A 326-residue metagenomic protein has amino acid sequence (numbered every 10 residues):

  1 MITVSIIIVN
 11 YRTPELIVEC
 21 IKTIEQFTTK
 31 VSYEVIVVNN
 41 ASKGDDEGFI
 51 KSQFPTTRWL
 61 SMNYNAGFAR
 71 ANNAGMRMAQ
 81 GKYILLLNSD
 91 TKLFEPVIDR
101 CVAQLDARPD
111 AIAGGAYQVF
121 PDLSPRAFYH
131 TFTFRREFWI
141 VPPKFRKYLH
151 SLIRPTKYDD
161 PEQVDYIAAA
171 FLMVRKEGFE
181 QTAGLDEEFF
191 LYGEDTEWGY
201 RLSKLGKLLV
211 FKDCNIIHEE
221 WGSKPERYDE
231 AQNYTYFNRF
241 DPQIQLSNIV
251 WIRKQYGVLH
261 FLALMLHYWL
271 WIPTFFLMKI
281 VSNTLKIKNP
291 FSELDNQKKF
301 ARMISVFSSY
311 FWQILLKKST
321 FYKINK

Functional and structural regions predicted by a protein language model:
K22-S32: Short, acidic, metal-binding catalytic loop of nucleotide-sugar glycosyltransferases
T23, V37-E47, Y64: A conserved acidic beta->alpha catalytic loop
S61-A79: Glycine-rich, basic loop-to-helix element that forms the pyrophosphate-binding segment of sugar-nucleotide handling
I84: Short aromatic/hydrophobic "clamp" motif used to bind/position activated sugar donors
E95-Y129: Conserved donor NDP-sugar-binding/catalytic core segment of glycosyltransferases
T133-V164: Short, flexible, basic/aromatic active-site loop/helix in glycosyltransferases
K157-D159, D165-G184, E188-N215: A short, conserved alpha-helix in the catalytic core of glycosyltransferases
K207-N289: Active-site-adjacent helix/loop segment of glycosyltransferases that harbors family-specific signature motifs
